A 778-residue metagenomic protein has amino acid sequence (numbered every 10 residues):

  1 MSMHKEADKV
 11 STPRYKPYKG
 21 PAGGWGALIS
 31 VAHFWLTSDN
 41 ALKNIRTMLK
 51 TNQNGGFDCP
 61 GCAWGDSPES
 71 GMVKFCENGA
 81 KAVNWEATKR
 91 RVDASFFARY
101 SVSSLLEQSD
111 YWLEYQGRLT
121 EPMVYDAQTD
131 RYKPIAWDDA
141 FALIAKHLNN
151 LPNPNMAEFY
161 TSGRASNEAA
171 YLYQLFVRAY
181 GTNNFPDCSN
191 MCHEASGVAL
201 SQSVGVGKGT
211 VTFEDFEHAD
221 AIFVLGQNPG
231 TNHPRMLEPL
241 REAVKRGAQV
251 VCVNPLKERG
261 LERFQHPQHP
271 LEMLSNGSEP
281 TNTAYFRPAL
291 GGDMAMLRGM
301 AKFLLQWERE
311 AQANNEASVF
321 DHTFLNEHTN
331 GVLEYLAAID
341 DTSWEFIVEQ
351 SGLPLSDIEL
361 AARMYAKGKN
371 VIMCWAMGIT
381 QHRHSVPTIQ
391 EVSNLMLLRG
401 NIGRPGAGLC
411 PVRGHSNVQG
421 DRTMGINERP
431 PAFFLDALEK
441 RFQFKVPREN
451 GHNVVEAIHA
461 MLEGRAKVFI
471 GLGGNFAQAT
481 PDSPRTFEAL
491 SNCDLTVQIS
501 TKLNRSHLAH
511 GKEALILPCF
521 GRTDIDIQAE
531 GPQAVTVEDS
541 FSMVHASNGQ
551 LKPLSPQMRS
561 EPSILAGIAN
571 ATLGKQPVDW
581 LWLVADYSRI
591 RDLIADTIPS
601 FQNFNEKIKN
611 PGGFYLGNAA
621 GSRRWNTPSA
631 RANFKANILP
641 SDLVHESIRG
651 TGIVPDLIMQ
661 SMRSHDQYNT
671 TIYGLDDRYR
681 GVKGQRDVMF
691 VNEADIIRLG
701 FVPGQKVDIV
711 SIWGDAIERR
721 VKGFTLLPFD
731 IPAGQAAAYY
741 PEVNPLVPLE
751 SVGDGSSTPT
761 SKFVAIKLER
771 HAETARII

Functional and structural regions predicted by a protein language model:
S2-L28, G117-R413, L438-S622, A630 (+1 more regions): Cofactor-pocket helix-loop regions in the catalytic cores of large enzyme subunits
L36-R46: Short Cys/His-rich Zn2+-coordinating modules
G56-C62: Short cysteine-rich clusters marking metal-coordination/redox-active sites
A82-R131, F141: Low-complexity, highly charged intrinsically disordered N-terminal segments that act as targeting/localization
Q108, W112-A127, D341, Q660-V688: Glycine-rich loop/turn
L583-R678: Long, low-complexity segments enriched in small/aliphatic residues
D730-V743: Short, solvent-exposed secondary-structure boundary/capping segments
G753-I778: Long, low-complexity intrinsically disordered regions
